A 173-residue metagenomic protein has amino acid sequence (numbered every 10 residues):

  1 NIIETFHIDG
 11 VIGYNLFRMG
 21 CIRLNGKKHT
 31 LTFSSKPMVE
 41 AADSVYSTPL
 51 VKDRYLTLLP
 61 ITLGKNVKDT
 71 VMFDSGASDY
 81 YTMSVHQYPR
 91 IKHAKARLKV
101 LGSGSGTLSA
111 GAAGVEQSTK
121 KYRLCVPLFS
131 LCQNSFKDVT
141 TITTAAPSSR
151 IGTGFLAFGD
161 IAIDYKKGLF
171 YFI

Functional and structural regions predicted by a protein language model:
N1-I173: Pepsin/retropepsin-fold aspartyl endopeptidases
